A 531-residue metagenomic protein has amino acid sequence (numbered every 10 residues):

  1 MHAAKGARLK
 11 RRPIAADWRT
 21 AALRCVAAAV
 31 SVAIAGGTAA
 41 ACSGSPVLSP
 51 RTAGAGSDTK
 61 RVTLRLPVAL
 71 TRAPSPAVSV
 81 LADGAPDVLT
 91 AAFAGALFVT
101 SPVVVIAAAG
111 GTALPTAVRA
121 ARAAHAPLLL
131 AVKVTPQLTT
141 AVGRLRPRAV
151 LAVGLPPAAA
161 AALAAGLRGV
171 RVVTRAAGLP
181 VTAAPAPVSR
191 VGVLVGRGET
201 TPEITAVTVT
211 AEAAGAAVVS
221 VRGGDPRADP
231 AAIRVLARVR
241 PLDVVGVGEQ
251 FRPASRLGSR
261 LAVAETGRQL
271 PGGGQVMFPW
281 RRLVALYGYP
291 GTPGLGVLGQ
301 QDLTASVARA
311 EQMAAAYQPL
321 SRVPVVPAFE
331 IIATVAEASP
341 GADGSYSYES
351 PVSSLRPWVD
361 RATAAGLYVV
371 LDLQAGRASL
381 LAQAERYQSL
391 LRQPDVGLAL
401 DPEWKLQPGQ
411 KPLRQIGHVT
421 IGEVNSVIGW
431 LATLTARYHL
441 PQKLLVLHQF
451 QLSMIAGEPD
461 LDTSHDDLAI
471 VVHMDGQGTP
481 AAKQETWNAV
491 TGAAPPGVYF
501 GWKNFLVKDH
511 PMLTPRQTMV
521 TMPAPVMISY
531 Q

Functional and structural regions predicted by a protein language model:
R19-A33: Sec-dependent N-terminal signal peptides
A39-A41: C-terminal motif of bacterial Sec signal peptides marking the signal peptidase cleavage site
S43-S45: Bacterial signal peptide processing site
V47-F278: Extracellular glycan-binding segments that recognize GlcNAc-based cell-wall polysaccharides
V193-G198, G223-L236, R414-Y530: Surface-exposed substrate-engagement region within the catalytic domains of secreted or surface-exposed extracellular
L270, Q275-I332: Catalytic domains of carbohydrate-active enzymes, especially glycoside hydrolases
R281-A285, P324-E330, G366-V370, D395-A399 (+3 more regions): Structural preference for beta-strand elements that scaffold enzyme active sites
S321-Y368, R377-Q393, G397-A399, L406 (+2 more regions): Chitinase-like catalytic core of GlcNAc-active glycosidases
